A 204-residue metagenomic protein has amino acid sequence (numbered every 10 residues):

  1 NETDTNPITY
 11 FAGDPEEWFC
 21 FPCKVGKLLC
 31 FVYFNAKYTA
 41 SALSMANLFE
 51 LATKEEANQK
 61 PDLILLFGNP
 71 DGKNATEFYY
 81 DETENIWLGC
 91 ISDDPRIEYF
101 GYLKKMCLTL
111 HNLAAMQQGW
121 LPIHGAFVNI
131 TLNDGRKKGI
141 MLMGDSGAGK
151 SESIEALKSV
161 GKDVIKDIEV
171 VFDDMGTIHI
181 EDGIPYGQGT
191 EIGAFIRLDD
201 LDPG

Functional and structural regions predicted by a protein language model:
N1-G139, H179-G204: A noncatalytic interaction/capping subdomain that flanks phosphate/NTP-handling catalytic cores
L65, M116, G144-S146, D173: Generic detector of intrinsically disordered, low-complexity, polar/charged segments
F100, L121, S146-K150, V171: Active-site-proximal structural scaffolding
L132-D163: Glycine-rich phosphate-binding P-loop
S146-G147, S153, D174-H179, Y186: FAD-binding core of FAD-dependent oxidoreductases, characterized by glycine-rich FAD pyrophosphate-binding loops
V164-E181: Short beta-strand-centered segment that lines the nucleotide-binding/catalytic pocket of NTP-utilizing
